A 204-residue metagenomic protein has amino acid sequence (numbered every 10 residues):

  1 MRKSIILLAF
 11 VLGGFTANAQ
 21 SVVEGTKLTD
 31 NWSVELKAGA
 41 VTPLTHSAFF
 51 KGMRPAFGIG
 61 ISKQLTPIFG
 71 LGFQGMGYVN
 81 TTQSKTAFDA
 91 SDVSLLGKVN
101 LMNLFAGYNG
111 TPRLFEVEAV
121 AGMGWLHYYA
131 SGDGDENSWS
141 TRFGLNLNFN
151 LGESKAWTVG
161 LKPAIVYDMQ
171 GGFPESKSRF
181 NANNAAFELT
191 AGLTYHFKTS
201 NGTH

Functional and structural regions predicted by a protein language model:
I5-I6, V11, A17-V34, N103-L114 (+1 more regions): Outer-membrane beta-barrel biogenesis signature
A19-K63, G70: Short glycine/proline- and aromatic-enriched beta-strand/turn motifs that initiate or cap beta-hairpins
V22-E24, T45-F49, I61, Q83-K85 (+3 more regions): Outer-membrane beta-barrel proteins
D30, K51-F57, D89-V93, R113-F115 (+2 more regions): Residues that define the transmembrane beta-barrel architecture of outer-membrane proteins
S33, G70, E116-E118, R142 (+3 more regions): Membrane-spanning beta-strand positions in outer-membrane beta-barrel proteins
L36-A40, I59-K63, P67, L95-L101 (+4 more regions): Residues on the lipid-exposed face of transmembrane beta-strands in outer-membrane beta-barrel proteins
P67-S140, L151-E153: Gram-negative (and chloroplast) outer-membrane scaffold detector with strong preference for beta-barrel transmembrane
T81-A90, N150-H204: Predominantly the C-terminal beta-signal and adjacent terminal strand-loop region of outer-membrane beta-barrel
